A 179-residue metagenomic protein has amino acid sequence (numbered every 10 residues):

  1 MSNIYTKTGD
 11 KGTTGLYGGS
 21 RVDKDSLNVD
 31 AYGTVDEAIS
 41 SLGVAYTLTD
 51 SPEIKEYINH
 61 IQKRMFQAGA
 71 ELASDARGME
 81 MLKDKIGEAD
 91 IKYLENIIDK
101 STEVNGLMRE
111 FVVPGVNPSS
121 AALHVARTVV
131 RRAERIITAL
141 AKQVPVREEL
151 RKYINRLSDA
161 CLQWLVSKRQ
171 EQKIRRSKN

Functional and structural regions predicted by a protein language model:
M1-N179: Phosphate/pyrophosphate-binding loop motifs in nucleotide- or prenyl diphosphate-using proteins
